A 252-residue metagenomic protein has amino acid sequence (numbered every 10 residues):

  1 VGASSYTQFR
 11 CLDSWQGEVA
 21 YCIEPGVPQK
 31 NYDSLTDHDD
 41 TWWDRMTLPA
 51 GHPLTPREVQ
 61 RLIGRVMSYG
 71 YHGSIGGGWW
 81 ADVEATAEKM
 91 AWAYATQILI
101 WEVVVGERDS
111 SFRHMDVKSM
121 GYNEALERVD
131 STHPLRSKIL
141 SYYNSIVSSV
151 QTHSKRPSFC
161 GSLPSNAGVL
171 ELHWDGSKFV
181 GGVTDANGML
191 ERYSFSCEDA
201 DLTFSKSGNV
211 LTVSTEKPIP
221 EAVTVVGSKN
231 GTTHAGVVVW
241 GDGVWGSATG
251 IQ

Functional and structural regions predicted by a protein language model:
V1-R156: Short, surface-exposed polybasic-aromatic patches that bind anionic ligands, especially phosphate groups
D109-Q252: Acidic/charged, solvent-exposed loop-and-adjacent secondary-structure segments enriched in E/D, K/R, S/T, and G/P
